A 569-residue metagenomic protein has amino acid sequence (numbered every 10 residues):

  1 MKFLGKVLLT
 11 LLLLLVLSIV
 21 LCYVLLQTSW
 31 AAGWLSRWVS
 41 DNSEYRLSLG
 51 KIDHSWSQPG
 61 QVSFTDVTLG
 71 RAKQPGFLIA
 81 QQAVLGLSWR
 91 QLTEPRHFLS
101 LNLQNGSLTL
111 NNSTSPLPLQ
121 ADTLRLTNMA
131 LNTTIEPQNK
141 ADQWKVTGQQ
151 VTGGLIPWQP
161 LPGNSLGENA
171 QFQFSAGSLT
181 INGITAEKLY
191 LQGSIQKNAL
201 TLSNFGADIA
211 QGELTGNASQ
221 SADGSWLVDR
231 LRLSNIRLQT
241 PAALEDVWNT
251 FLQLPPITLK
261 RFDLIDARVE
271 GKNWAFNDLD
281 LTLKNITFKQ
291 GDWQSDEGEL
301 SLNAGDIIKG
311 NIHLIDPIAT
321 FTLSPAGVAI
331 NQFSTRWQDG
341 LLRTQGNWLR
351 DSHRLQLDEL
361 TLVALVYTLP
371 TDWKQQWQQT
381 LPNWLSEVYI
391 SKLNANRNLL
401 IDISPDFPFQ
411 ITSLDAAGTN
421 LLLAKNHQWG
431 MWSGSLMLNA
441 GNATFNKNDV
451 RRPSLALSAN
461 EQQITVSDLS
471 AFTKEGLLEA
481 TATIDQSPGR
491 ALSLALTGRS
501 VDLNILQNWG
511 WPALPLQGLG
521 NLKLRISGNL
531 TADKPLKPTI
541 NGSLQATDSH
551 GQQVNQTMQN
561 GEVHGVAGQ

Functional and structural regions predicted by a protein language model:
M1-L17: N-terminal Sec-pathway targeting helices
I19-S113, W158-Q159, L179-E187, L200 (+5 more regions): Terminal hydrophobic membrane-targeting helix
P59, P75, I181-T185, D208-E213 (+6 more regions): Solvent-exposed loop/turn segments connecting transmembrane beta-strands in outer-membrane beta-barrel proteins
G70, R90-Q91, L108-T109, L131 (+11 more regions): Extracellular beta-strand scaffolds
L92, H97, G106-S113, L119-Q173 (+6 more regions): Membrane-proximal interfacial segments on either side of biological membranes
S175-G177, A199-F205, N303-A304, G327-S334 (+2 more regions): Transmembrane beta-strand segments that form the barrel wall of outer-membrane beta-barrel proteins
L191, S203-A207, N217-S219, A319 (+5 more regions): A structural feature that tracks compact, well-ordered secondary-structure segments with a strong bias toward
